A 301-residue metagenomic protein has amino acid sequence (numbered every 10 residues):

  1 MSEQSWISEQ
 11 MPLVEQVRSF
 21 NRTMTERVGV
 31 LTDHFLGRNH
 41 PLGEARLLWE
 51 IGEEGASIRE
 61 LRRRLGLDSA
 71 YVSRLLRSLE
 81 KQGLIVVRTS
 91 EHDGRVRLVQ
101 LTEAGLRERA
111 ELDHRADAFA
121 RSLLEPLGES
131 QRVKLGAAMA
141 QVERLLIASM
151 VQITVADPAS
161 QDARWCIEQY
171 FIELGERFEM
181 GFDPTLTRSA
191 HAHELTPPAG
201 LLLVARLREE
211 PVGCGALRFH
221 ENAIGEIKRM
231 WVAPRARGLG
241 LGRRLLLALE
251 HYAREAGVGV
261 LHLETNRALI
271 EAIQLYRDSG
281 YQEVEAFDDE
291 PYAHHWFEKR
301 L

Functional and structural regions predicted by a protein language model:
M1-G43, D162-I167: N-terminal leader segment of winged-helix/HTH proteins
M1-M11, Q100-E103, A137-Q161, W165: Conserved N-terminal entry element of GNAT/NAT acetyltransferase domains
V30, A148, V155-K228, A233 (+4 more regions): Acetyl-CoA-dependent GNAT
V30-Y71, L76, Q82-L84, H191-G200 (+3 more regions): N-terminal helix-turn-helix DNA-binding core of bacterial DNA-binding proteins
R59-E60, L84, I224, L246 (+1 more regions): Conserved GNAT acetyl-CoA-binding A-motif
H114-T154, P158, K299: Terminal interaction helix/tail motif
V155-A159, G259-H262, N266-S279, E285-L301: C-terminal "cap" of GNAT-fold acetyltransferases
V232, G238-H251, Q274-D278: Conserved acetyl-CoA-binding loop-helix of GNAT-fold acetyltransferases
